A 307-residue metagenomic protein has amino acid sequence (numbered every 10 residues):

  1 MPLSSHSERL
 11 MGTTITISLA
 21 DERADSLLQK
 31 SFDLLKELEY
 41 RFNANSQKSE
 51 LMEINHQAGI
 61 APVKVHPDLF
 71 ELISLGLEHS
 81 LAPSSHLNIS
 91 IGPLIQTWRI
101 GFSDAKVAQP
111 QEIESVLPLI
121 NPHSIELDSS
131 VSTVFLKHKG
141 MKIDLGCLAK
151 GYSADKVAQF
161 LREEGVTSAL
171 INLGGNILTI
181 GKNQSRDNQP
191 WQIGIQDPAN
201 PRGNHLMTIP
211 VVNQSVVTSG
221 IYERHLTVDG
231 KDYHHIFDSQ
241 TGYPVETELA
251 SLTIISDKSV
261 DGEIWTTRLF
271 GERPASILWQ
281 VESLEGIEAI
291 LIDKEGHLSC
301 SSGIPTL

Functional and structural regions predicted by a protein language model:
M1-L307: Mature catalytic core of soluble alpha/beta enzymes
